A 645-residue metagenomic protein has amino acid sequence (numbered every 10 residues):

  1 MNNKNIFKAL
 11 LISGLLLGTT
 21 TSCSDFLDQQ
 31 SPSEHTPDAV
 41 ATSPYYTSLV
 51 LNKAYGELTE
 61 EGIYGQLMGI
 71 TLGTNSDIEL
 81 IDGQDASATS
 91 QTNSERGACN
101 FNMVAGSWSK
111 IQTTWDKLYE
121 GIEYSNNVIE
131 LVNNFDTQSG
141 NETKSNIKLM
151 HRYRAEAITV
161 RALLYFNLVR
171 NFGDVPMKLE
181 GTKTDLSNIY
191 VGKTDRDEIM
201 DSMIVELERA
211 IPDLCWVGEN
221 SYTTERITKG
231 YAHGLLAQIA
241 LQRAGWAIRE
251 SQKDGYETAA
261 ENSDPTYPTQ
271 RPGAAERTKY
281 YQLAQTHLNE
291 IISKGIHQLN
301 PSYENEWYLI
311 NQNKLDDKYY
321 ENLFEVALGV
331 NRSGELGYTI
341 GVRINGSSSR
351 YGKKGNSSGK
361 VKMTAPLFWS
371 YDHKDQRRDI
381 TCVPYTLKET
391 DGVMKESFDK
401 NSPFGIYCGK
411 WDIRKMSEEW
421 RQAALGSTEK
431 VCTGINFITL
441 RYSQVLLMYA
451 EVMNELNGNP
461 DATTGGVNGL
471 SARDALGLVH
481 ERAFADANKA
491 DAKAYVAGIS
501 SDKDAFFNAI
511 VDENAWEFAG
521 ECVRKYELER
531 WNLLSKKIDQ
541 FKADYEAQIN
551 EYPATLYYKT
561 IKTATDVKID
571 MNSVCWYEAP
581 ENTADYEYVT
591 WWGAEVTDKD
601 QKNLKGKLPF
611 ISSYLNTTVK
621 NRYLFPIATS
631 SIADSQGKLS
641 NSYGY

Functional and structural regions predicted by a protein language model:
N2-L10: Bacterial N-terminal signal peptides that target proteins for export
T19-S22: C-terminal motif of bacterial Sec signal peptides marking the signal peptidase cleavage site
S24-R96, R154, G173-V175, L179 (+4 more regions): An aromatic- and glycine-enriched ligand-binding surface/loop that stacks and positions planar moieties
S43-Q66, A88-F172, S187-T224, G409-F437 (+3 more regions): Conserved, well-structured interaction surfaces
L118-G121, S202-I204, P265, I310-G341 (+3 more regions): Long, intrinsically disordered, low-complexity segments
F135-H151, L214-E225, R249-T269, P460-T464 (+1 more regions): Short helix/loop segment immediately N-terminal to the Walker
L179-T182, Y190-R196, A247-Q285, N436-L447 (+2 more regions): Acidic, serine/threonine/proline-rich low-complexity intrinsically disordered regions
W369-Y442, S640-Y645: Flexible, polar/acidic helix-loop-strand segments at domain edges
